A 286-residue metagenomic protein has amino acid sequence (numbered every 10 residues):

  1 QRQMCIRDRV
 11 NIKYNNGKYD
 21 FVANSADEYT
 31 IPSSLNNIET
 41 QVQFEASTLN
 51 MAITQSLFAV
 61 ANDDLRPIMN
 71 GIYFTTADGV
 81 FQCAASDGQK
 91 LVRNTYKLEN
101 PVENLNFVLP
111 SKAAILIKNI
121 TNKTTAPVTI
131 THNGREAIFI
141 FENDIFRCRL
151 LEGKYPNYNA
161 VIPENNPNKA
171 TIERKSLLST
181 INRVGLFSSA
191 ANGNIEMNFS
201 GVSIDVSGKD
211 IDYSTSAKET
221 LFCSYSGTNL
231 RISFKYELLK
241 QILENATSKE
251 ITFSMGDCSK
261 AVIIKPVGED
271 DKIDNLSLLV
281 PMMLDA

Functional and structural regions predicted by a protein language model:
Q1-Q3, R7-A286: Structural preference for solvent-exposed beta-strand-turn elements and adjacent flexible terminal/loop segments within
